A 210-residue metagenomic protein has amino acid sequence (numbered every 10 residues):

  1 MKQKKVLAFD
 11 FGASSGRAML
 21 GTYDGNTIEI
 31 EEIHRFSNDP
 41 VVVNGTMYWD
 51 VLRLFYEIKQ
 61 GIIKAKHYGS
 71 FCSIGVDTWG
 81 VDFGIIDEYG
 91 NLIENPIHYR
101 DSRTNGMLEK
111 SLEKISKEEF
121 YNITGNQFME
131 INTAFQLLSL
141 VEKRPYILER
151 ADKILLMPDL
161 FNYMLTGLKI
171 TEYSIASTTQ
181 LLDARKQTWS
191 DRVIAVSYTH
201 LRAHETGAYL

Functional and structural regions predicted by a protein language model:
M1-E94, N122, R150: N-terminal glycine/serine-rich phosphate-binding loop of ATP-dependent small-molecule kinases, especially carbohydrate
M1-K2, L182-D183, A208: Nucleotide/phosphate-binding catalytic cleft detector across ATP-hydrolyzing and phosphate-transferring enzymes
I63-Y99, Q127-I131, P158, N162-D183: Short beta-strand-loop/turn "lid" adjacent to the catalytic site in phosphate-handling enzymes
R100-K143, D183-T188, R192: Glycine-rich phosphate-binding loop plus the immediately following alpha-helix
V141-E149, T166-T171, R185: Short helix-capping/linker segments at secondary-structure and domain boundaries
K153-M157: Small-residue (GG/TT-enriched) beta-loop-alpha framework at ligand/catalytic clefts
A195-S197: Acidic, proline/serine/threonine- and glycine-rich low-complexity intrinsically disordered segments
T199-T206: Conserved small/polar residues in nucleotide/adenosyl-binding loops
